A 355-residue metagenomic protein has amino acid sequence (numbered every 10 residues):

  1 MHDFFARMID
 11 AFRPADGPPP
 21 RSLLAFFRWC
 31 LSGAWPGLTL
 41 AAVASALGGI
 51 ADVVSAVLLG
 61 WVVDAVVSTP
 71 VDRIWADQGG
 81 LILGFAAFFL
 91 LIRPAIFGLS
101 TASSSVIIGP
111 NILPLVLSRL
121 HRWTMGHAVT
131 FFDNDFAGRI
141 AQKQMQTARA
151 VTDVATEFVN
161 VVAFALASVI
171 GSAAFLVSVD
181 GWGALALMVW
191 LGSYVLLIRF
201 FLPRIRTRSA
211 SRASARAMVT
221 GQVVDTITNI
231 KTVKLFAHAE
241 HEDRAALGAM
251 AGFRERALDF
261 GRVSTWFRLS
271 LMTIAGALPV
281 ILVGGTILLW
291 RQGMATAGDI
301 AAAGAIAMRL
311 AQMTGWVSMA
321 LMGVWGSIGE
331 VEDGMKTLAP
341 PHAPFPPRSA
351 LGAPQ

Functional and structural regions predicted by a protein language model:
M1-D52, V67, V71-F85, S100-I108 (+7 more regions): Membrane-integrated ABC transporters
H2-F5, P36-V57, W61, I82 (+7 more regions): Alpha-helical segments in transporter systems
A6, D10-P20, A51-V63, F89-D133 (+10 more regions): Juxtamembrane helix-loop junctions of ABC transporter transmembrane domains
G33, G37-L47, N160-S211, I281-D299 (+1 more regions): Transmembrane helices of ABC transporter permease
F85-F97, L191-L197, S264-I281, A297-M322: Hydrophobic alpha-helical segments in the permease module
D133-R139, R212-D259, V331: Loop segments that connect adjacent transmembrane helices in multi-pass transporters
H238, R262, L310-A339: Cytosolic ends of transmembrane helices, especially the final helix of ABC transmembrane type-1 domains
K336-Q355: Primarily ABC-family ATPase nucleotide-binding module
